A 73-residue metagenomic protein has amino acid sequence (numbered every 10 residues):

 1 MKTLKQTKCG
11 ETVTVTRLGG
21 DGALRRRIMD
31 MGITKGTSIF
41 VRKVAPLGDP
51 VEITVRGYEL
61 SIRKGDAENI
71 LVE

Functional and structural regions predicted by a protein language model:
M1-E73: Compact, glycine-rich, soluble single-domain proteins
